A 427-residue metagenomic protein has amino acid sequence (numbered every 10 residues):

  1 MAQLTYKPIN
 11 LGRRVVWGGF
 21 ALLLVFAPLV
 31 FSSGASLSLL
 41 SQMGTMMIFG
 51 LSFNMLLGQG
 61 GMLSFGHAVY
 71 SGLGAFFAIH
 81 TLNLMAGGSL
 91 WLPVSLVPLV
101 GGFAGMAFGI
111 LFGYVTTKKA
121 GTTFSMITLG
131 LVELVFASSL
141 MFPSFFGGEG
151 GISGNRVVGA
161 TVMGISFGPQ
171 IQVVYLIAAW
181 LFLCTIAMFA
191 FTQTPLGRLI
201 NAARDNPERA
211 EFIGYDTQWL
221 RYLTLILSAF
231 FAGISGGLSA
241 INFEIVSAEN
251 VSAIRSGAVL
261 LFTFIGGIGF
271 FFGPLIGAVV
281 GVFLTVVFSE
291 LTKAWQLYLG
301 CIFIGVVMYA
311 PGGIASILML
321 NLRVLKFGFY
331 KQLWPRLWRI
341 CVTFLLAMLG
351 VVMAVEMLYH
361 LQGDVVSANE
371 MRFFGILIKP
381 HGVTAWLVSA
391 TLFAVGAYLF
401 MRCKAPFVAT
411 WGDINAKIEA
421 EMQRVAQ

Functional and structural regions predicted by a protein language model:
M1-Q427: Transmembrane alpha-helices and adjacent helix-loop boundaries
